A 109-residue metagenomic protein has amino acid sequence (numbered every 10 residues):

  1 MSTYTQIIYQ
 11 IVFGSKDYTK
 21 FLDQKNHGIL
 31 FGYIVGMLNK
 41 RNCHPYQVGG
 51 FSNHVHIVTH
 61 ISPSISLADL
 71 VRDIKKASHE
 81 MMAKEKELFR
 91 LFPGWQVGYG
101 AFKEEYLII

Functional and structural regions predicted by a protein language model:
M1-I109: Charge-rich, low-complexity N-terminal segments
